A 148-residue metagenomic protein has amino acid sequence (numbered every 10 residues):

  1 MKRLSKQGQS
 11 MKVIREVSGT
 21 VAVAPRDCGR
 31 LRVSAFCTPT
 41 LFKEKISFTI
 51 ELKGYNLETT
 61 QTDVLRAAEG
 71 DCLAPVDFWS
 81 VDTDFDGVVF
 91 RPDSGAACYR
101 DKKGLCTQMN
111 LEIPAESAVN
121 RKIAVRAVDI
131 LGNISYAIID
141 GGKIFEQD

Functional and structural regions predicted by a protein language model:
M1-D148: Accessory, often C-terminal, charged low-complexity segments
